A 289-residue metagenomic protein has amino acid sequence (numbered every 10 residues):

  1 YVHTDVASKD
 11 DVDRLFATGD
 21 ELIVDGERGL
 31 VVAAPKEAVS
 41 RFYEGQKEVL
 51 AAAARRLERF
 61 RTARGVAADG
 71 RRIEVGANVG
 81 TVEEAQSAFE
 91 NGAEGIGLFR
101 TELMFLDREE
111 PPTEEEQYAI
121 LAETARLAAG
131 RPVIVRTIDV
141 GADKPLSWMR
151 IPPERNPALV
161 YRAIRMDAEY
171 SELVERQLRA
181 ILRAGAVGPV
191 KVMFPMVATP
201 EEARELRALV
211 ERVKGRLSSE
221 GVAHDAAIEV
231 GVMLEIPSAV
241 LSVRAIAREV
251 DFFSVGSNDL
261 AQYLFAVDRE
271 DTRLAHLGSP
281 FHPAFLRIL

Functional and structural regions predicted by a protein language model:
Y1-N91: Acidic, glycine-rich flexible loop/linker segments
A54-L289: Conserved alpha/beta-domain cores
